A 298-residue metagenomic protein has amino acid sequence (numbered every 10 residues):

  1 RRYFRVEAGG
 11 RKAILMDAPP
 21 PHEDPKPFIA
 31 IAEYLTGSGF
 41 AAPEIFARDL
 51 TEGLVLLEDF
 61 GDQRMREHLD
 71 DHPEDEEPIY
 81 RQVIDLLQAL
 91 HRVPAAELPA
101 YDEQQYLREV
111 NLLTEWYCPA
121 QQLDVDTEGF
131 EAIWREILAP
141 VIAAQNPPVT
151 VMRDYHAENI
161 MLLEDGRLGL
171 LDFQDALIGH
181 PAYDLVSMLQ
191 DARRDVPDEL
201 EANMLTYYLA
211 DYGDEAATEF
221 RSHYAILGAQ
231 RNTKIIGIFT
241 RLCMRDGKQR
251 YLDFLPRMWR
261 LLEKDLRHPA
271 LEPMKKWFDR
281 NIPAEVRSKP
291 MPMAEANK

Functional and structural regions predicted by a protein language model:
R2-E7, L15, L90, L138-L185 (+1 more regions): Active-site acidic catalytic loop and adjacent metal/ATP-binding pocket of ATP-dependent phosphoryl transfer enzymes
F4-Y106, L112, C118-L123, E128: ATP-binding pocket architecture of kinase catalytic cores
E76-E77, E103, D175, D198 (+3 more regions): Amphipathic, non-membrane alpha-helical segments in soluble helical-bundle scaffolds
E103-L107, A157, I178-G179, A202-L205 (+2 more regions): Glycan-recognition and catalytic cores of secretory/periplasmic carbohydrate-active enzymes
N111-A120, P181-E215, A229-D246, M258-L266: Active-site activation/catalytic loop segments of kinase-like enzymes and analogous catalytic loops in related
V125-I137, M204, Y251-L261: Extended, well-ordered alpha-helical scaffold segments
G213-A225: C-terminal structural cap/anchor segments
G237-K298: ATP/Mg2+ or Mg2+-diphosphate-binding catalytic cores that bind nucleotide phosphates or diphosphates via glycine-rich
